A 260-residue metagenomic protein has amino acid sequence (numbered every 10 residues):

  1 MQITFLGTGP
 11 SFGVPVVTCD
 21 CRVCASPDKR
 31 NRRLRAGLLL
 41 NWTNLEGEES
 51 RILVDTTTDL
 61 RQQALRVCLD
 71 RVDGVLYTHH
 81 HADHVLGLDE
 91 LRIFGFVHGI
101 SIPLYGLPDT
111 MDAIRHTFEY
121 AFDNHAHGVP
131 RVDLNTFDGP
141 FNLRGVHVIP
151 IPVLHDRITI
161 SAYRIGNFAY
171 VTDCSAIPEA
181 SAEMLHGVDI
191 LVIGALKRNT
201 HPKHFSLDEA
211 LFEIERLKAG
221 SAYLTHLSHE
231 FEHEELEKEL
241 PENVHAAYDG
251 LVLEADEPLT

Functional and structural regions predicted by a protein language model:
M1-V171, E234-T260: Binuclear metal-dependent hydrolase catalytic cores
A176-E257: Cap/insert and terminal regions of metallo-dependent hydrolase folds
